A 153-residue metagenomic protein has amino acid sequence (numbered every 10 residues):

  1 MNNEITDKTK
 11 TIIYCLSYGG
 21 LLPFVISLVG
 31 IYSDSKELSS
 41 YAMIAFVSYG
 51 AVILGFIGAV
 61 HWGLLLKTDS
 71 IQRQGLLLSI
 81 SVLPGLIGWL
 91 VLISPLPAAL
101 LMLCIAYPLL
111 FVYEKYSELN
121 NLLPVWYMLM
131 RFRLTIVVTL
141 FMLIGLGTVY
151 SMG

Functional and structural regions predicted by a protein language model:
I5-K8, E37-M43, A59-I71, S117-L123: Short juxtamembrane and helix-loop transition motifs at transmembrane-helix boundaries in membrane proteins
T11-Y32, V137-M142: The first (N-terminal) embedded transmembrane alpha-helix
V52, A106-Y116: Alpha-helical transmembrane segments and their membrane-interface exit regions
G63-L90: Helix-adjacent hinge/juxtasegments
L92-L109: Transmembrane helix-loop-helix
S117-T139: Interfacial loop-to-transmembrane junctions
I144-G153: Juxtamembrane boundary at the C-terminal end of a transmembrane helix
